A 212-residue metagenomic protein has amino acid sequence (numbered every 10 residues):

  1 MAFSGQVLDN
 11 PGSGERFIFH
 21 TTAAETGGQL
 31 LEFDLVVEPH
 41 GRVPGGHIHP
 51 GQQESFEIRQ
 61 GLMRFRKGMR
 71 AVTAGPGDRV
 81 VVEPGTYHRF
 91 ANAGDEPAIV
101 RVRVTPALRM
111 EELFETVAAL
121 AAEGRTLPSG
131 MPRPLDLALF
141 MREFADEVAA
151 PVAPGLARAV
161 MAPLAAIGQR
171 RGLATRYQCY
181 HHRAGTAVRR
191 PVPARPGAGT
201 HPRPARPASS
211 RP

Functional and structural regions predicted by a protein language model:
M1-L30, G41-Q52, L62-P212: Jelly-roll (double-stranded beta-helix
F56: Structured binding elements
